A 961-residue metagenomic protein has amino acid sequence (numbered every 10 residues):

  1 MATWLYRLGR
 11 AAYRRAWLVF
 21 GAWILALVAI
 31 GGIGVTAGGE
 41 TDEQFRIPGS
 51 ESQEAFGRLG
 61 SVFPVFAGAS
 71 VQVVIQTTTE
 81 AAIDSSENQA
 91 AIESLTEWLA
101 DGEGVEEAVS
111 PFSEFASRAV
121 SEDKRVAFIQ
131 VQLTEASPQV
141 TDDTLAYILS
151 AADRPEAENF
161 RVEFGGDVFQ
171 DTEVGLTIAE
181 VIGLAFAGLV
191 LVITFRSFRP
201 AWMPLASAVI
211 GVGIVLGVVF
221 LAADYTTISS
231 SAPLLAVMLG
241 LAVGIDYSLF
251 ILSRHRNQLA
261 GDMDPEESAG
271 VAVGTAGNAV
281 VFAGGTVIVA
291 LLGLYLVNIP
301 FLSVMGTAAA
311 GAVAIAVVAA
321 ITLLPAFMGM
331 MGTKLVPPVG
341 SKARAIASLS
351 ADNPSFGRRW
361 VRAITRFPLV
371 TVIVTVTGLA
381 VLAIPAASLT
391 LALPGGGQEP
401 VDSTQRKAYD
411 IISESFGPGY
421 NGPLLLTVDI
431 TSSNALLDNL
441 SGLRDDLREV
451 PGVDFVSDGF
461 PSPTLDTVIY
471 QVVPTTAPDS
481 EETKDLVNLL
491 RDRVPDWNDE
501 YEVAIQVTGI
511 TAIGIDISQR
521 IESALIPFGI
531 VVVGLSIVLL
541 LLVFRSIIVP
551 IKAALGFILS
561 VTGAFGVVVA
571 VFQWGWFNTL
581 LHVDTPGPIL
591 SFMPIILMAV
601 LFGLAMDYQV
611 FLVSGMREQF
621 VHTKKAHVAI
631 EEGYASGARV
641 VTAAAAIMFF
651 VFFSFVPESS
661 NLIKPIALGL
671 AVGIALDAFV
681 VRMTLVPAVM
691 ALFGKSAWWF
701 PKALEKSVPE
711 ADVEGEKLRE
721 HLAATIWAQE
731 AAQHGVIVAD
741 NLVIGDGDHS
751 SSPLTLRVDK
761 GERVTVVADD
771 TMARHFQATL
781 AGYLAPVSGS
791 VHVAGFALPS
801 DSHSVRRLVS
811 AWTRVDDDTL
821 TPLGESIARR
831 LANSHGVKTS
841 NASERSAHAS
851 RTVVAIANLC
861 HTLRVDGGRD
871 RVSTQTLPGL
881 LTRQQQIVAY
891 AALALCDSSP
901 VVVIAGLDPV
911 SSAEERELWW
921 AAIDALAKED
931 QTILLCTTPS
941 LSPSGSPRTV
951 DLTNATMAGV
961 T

Functional and structural regions predicted by a protein language model:
M1-G39, V105, E135-L391, E502 (+2 more regions): Membrane-embedded transmembrane helical bundles of large multi-pass transporters/channels
G49-S70, T79-G166, S388-W574: Structured non-transmembrane domains adjacent to transmembrane bundles in polytopic membrane proteins
T286, S898-P900, P909-S944: Conserved catalytic loops of ABC-family nucleotide-binding domains
A739-G745, H749-D759, T779, G789: Conserved beta-strand
H749-S750, K760-A785: Glycine-rich P-loop/Walker A and Walker A-like loops and their local beta1-loop-alpha1 context in P-loop NTPases
G789-A797, V805: Conserved ABC transporter NBD signature motif
V815-L863: Q-loop/switch helix immediately C-terminal to the Walker
S873, R883-V903: GG-anchored amphipathic helix commonly corresponding to the ABC/SMC/Rad50 NBD signature/C-loop
